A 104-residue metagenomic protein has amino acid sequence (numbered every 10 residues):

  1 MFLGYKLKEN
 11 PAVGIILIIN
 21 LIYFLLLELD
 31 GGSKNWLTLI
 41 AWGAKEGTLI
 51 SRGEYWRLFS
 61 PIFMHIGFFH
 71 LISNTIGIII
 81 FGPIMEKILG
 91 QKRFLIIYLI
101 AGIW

Functional and structural regions predicted by a protein language model:
M1-K8: Cytosolic juxtamembrane amphipathic/interface segments immediately preceding and feeding into a transmembrane helix
E9-W104: N-terminal TM1-TM2 helical hairpin plus the immediately adjacent luminal interfacial "cap"
